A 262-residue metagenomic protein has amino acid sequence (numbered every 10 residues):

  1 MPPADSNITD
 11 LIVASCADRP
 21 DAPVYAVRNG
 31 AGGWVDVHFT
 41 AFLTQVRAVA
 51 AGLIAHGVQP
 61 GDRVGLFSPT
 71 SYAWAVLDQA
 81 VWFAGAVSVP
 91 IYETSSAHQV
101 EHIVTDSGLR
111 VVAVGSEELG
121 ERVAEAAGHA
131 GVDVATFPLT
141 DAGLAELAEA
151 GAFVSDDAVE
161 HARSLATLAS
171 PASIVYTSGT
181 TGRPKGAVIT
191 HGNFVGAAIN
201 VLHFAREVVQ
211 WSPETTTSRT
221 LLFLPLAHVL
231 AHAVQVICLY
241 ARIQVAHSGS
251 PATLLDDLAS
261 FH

Functional and structural regions predicted by a protein language model:
A4, V24-Q79, S96-E101, T105 (+1 more regions): Conserved AMP-binding/adenylate-forming core of the ANL superfamily
P20-P23, A152-Y176, G182-R183, V209-R219: Conserved pre-ATP/AMP-binding loop-to-beta segment of ANL
A31, E118-L168: ANL superfamily adenylate-forming
D36-T40, A172-I199: Conserved AMP-binding A3 loop
V64, V81, V112, P171 (+3 more regions): Conserved S/T- and glycine-rich ATP-binding loop of Class I adenylate-forming
G65-F67, W74, D78, W82-A113 (+2 more regions): Short beta-strand->loop structural element characteristic of the AMP-binding/adenylate-forming
D106-G108, A130, S260-H262: Active-site charged/polar residues at nucleotide-handling catalytic sites that mediate phosphoryl, nucleotidyl
V195-R219, L224-H262: Conserved AMP-binding/adenylation subdomain of ANL enzymes
